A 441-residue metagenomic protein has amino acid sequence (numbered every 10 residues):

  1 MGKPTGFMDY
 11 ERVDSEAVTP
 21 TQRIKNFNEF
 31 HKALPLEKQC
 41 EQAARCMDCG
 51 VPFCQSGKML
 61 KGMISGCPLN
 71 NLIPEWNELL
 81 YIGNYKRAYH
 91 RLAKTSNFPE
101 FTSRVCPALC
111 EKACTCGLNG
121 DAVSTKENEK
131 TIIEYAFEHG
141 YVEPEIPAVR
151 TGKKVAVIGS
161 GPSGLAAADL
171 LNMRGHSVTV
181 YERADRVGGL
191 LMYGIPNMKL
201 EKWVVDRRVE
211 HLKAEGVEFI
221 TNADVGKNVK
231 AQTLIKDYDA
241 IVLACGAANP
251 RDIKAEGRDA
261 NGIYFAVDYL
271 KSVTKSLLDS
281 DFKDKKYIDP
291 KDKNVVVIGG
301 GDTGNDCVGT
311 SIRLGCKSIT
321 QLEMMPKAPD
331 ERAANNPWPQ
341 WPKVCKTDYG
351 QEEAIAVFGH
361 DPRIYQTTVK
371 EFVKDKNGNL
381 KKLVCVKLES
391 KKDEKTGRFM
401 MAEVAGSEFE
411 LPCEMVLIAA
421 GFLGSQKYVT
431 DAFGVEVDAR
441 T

Functional and structural regions predicted by a protein language model:
M1-E37, E129-T441: Residues forming the flavin
D9-P20, G62-I64, F101-P107: Short, compositionally biased low-complexity segments
K25-K38, I64-S65, L69-R104, A108 (+2 more regions): Ferredoxin-type iron-sulfur electron-transfer modules in oxidoreductases and energy-metabolism complexes
A33-C49: N-terminal amphipathic, basic-rich helices that act as targeting or association modules
C46-C49, C54-K58, C67, T102-C106 (+2 more regions): Short cysteine clusters
G57, E75-W76, C114, A122-V123 (+1 more regions): Short Cys/His-rich "knuckle" micro-motifs
C106-D121, D237-A244: Hydrophobic or amphipathic alpha-helical targeting/insertion segments
